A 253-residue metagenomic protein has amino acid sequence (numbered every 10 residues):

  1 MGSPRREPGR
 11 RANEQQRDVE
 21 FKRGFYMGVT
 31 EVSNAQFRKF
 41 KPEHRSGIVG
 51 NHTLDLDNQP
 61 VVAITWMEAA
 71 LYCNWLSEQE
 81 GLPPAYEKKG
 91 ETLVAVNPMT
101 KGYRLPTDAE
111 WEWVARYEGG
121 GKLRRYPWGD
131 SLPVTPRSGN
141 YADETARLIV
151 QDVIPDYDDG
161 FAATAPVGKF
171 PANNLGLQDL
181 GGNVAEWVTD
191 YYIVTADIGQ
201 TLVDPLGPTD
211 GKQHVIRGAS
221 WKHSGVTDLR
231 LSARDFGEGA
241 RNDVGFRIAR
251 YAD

Functional and structural regions predicted by a protein language model:
M1-I48, P60-S77, G182, I248: A short glycine-rich, aromatic-capped structural motif
P4, G24, S131, W221 (+1 more regions): Short loop segments at secondary-structure junctions
N13-V19, D210, E238-A240: A generic structural micro-feature
Q16, G24, Q213, V226 (+1 more regions): Structural motif
R17-E20, H52-T53, D159-G160: Short, flexible turn/loop "capping" segments at secondary-structure junctions
H52-P60: Short coil/turn segments at secondary-structure junctions
D55, W66-R234, E238: Functional-site microenvironments in short loops/helix caps that host divalent-cation chemistry
N242-D253: Short, structured beta-strand segments at or near domain termini in extracellular proteins/domains
